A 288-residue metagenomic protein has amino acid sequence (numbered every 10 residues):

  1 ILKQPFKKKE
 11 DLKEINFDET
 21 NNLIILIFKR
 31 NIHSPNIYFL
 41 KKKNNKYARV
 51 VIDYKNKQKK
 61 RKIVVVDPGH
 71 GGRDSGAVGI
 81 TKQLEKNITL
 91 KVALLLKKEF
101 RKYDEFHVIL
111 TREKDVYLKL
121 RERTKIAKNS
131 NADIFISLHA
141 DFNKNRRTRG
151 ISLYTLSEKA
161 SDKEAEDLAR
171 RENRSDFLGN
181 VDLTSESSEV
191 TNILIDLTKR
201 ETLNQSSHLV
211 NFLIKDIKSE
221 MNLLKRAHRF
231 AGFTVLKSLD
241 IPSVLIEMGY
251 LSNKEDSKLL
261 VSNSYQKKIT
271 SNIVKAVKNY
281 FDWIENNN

Functional and structural regions predicted by a protein language model:
I1-V64: Signal-peptide-cleaved, periplasmic/extracellular N-terminal interaction regions immediately downstream of the signal
E19-N21, T148, R229-A231: Short Gly/Ser/Thr- and Asp/Glu-enriched loop/turn motifs at secondary-structure junctions
N31-K43, D104-L110, D115, L224-R226: Short, well-structured beta-strand/strand-turn elements
K42, N145, L236-K237: Replace "in large, NTP-powered and nucleic-acid-processing enzymes" with "in large, NTP-powered factors and other
R49, N192-L194: Short glycine/proline-rich turn/loop motifs
N56-V190, K199-K215, S271: Catalytic-core regions of hydrolytic enzymes
L194-N288: Active-site-adjacent mobile loop/cap segments within catalytic or ligand-binding domains
